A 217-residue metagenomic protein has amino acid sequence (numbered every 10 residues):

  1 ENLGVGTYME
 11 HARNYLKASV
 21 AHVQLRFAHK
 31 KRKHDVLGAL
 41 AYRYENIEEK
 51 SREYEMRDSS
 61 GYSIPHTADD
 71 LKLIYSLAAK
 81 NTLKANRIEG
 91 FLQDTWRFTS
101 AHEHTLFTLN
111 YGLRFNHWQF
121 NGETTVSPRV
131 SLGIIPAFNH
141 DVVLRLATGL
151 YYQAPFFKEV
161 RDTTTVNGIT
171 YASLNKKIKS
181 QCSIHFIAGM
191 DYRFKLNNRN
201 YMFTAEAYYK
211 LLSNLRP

Functional and structural regions predicted by a protein language model:
E1, E53-Y62, T125-S131, V160-I169: Flexible, surface-exposed loop regions and adjacent strand-edge segments of Gram-negative outer-membrane beta-barrel
E1-N121: Face-selective signature of the C-terminal outer-membrane beta-barrel domain
F27-K31, W96-F98, F115, I134-P136 (+4 more regions): Residue-level signature of outer-membrane beta-barrel architecture
R32-V36, E103-L109, V126, H140-L144 (+1 more regions): Outer-envelope beta-barrel architecture signal
G38-Y44, Y111-F115, V130-L132, L146-L150 (+2 more regions): Transmembrane beta-barrel strands of outer-membrane/channel proteins
N46-S51, G61-Y62, W118-E123, D141 (+3 more regions): Outer-membrane beta-barrel proteins
T82, S127, A154-Q181, K210-P217: Outer-membrane beta-barrel domain signature, especially the mid-to-C-terminal portions of large Gram-negative OMP
A137, K177-P217: Membrane-embedded beta-barrel scaffold of Gram-negative outer-membrane proteins
